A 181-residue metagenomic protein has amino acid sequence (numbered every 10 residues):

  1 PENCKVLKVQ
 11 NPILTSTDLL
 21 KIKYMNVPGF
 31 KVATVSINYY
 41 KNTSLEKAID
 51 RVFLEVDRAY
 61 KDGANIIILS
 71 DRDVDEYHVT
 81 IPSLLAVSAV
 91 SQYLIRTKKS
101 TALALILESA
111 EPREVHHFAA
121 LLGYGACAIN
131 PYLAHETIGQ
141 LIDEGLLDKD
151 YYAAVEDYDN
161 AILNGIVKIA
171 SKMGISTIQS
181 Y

Functional and structural regions predicted by a protein language model:
P1-K98: Non-catalytic terminal/interface segments that mediate subunit docking, oligomerization, and allosteric communication
A89-Y181: Phosphate/diphosphate-binding loops
